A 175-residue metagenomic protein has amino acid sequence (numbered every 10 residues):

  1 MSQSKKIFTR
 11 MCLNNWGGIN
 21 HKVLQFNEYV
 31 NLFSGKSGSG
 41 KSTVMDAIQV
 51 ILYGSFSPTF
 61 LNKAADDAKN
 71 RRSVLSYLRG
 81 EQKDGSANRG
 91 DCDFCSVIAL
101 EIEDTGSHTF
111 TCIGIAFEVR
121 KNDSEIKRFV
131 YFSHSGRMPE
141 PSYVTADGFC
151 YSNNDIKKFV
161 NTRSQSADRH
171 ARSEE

Functional and structural regions predicted by a protein language model:
M1-C150, N154-K157, T162-Q165: Extreme N-terminal "head/tail" segments of very large remodeling/mechanoenzyme assemblies
E174-E175: Conserved small/polar residues in nucleotide/adenosyl-binding loops
